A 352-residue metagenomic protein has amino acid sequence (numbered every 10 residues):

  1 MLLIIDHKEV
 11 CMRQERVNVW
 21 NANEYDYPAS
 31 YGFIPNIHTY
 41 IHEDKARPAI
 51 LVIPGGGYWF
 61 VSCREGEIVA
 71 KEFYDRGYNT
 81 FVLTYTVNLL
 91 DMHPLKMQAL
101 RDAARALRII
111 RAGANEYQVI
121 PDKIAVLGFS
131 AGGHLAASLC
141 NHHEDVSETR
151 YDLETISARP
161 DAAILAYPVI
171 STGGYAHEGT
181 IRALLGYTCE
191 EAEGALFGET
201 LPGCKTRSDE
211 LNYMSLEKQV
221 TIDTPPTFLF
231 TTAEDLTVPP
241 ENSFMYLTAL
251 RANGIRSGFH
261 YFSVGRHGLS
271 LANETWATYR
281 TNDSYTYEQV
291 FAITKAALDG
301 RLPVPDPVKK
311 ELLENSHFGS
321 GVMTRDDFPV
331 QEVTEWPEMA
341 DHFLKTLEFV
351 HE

Functional and structural regions predicted by a protein language model:
H7, M12-K45, E210: N-terminal cap/lid segment of alpha/beta-hydrolase-fold proteins
A22, D161, P168-Q219, P225: Mobile cap/lid helix-loop segments that gate and shape the active-site cleft of serine hydrolases
R47-G55: Short beta-strand element of the alpha/beta-hydrolase
S62-C63, I68, L83-P121, Q331: Catalytic nucleophile-loop/oxyanion-hole region of alpha/beta-hydrolase and closely related hydrolase-like folds
H93, F230, P240-E352: C-terminal catalytic histidine-bearing segment of alpha/beta-hydrolase fold enzymes
R105-I181, L211: Primarily recognizes the serine-hydrolase "nucleophile elbow" in alpha/beta-hydrolase and SGNH/GDSL folds
T172, E234-V238: Acidic catalytic loop of the alpha/beta-hydrolase fold
D223, L229-T231, D235: Short beta-strand/loop motif that positions the catalytic acidic residue of the alpha/beta-hydrolase fold
